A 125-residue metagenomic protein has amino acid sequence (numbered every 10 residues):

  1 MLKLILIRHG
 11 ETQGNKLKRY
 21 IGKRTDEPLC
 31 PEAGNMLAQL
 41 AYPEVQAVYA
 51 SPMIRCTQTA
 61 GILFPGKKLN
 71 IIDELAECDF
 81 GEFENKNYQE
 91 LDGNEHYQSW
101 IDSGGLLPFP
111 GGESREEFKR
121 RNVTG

Functional and structural regions predicted by a protein language model:
L2-L4, R8-K67: Active-site-proximal alpha-helix that buttresses catalytic centers in soluble enzyme cores
Q39, T124-G125: Solvent-exposed, charged/polar functional surfaces in cytosolic regulatory/catalytic domains
R55-Q58, E95, T124: Short Gly/charged-rich anion-binding patches and loops
L63-R121: Phosphate-handling substructures
